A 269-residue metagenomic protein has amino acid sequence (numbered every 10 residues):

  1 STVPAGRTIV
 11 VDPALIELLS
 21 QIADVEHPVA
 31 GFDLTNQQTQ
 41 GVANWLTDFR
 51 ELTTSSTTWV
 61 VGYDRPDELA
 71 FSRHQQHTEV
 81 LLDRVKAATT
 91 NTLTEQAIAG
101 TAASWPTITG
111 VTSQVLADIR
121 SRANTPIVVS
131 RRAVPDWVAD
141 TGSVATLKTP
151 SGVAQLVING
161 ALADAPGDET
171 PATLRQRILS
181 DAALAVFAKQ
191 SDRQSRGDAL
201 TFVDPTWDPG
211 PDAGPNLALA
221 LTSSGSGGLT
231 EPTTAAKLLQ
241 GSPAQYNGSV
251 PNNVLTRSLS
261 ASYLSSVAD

Functional and structural regions predicted by a protein language model:
S1-T57: Active-site beta->alpha N-cap acidic-glycine motif
V3, N91-A99, T109-W137, G142-D269: Catalytic grooves of carbohydrate-active enzymes
I9, V61, S104: Conserved, mostly hydrophobic/aromatic
P13, W45, G62-F71, A99-G100 (+1 more regions): Hydrophobic alpha-helical segments that drive targeting, anchoring, or assembly
E17-L18, I22-V29, Q75-T78, D118-A123 (+1 more regions): Short secondary-structure boundary/capping segments
A30-E51, V80-A87, R122-P135: Acidic, His- and aromatic-enriched active-site or binding-groove loops in soluble protein domains that engage sugars
W45-L52, T78-T94, A182-D192: Structured alpha-helical segments in the cores of large, soluble enzyme domains
W59-T90: Glycine-rich phosphate-binding "P-loop"
